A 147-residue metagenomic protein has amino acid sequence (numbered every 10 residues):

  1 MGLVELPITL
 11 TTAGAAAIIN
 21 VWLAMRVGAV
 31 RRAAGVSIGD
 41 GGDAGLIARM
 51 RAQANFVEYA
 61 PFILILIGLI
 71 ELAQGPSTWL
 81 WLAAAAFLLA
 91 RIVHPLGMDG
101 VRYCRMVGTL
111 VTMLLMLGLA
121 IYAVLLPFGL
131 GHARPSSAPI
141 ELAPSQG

Functional and structural regions predicted by a protein language model:
M1-A34, I65-P76, L82-A86, L115-G147: Hydrophobic alpha-helical transmembrane segments
M1-P7, G45, R49-A52, G75-T78 (+1 more regions): Juxtamembrane loop-transmembrane helix junctions in multi-pass integral membrane proteins, especially the extracellular
M25-M50: Cytosolic, membrane-interface loops and tails of multi-pass inner-membrane proteins
N55-I67: Core segments of transmembrane alpha-helices that mediate helix-helix packing or line hydrophobic substrate/ligand
A85-V93: A short, conserved beta-to-alpha structural element at the edge of catalytic cores that scaffolds binding
I92-G118: Interfacial loop-to-transmembrane junctions
